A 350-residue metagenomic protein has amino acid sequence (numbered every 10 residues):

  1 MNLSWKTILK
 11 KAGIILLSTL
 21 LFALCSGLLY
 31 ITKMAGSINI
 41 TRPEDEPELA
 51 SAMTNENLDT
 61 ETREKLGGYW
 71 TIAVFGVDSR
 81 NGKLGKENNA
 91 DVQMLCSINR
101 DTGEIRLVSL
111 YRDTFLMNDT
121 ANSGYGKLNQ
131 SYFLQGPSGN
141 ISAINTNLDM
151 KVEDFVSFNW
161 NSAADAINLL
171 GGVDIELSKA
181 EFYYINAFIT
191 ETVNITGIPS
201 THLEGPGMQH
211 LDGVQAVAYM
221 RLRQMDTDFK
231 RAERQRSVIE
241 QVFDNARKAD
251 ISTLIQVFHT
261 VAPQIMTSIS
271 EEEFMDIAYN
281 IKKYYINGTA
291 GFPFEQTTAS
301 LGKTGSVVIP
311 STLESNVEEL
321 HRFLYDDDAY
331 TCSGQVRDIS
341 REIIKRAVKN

Functional and structural regions predicted by a protein language model:
N2-N350: Non-catalytic, solvent-exposed segments at the cell envelope interface
